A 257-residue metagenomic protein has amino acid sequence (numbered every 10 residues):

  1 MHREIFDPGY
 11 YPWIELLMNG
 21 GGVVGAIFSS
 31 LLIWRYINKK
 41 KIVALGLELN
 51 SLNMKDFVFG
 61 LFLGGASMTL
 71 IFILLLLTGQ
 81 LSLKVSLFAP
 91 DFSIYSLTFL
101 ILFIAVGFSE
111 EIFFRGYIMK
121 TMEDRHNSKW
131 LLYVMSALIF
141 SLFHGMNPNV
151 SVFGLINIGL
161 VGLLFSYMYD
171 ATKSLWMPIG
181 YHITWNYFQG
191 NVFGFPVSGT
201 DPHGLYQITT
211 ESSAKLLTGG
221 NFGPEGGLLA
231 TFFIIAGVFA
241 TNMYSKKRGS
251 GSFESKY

Functional and structural regions predicted by a protein language model:
M1-I42, G46-L49, G190-Y257: N-terminal, membrane-interfacial amphipathic/helix-forming hydrophobic leader that caps and precedes the first
M1-L17, K41-S109, M119-D124, E254-Y257: Juxtamembrane helix-loop-helix connectors linking adjacent transmembrane helices in multi-pass membrane enzymes
G20-F28, S93-L100, F113, I156-L160 (+1 more regions): Membrane-embedded alpha-helical segments of multi-pass membrane proteins, especially the transmembrane helices
L83-S86, F143-V152: Membrane-interface helix caps and helix-loop-helix hairpins in membrane proteins
F103, K129-G145, I158-G159: Small-polar-interrupted transmembrane alpha-helices in polytopic inner-membrane proteins
S109-M135, Y167-S174: Membrane-interface helix/loop boundary segments of multi-pass membrane proteins
G154-K215: Functionally important transmembrane alpha-helices
